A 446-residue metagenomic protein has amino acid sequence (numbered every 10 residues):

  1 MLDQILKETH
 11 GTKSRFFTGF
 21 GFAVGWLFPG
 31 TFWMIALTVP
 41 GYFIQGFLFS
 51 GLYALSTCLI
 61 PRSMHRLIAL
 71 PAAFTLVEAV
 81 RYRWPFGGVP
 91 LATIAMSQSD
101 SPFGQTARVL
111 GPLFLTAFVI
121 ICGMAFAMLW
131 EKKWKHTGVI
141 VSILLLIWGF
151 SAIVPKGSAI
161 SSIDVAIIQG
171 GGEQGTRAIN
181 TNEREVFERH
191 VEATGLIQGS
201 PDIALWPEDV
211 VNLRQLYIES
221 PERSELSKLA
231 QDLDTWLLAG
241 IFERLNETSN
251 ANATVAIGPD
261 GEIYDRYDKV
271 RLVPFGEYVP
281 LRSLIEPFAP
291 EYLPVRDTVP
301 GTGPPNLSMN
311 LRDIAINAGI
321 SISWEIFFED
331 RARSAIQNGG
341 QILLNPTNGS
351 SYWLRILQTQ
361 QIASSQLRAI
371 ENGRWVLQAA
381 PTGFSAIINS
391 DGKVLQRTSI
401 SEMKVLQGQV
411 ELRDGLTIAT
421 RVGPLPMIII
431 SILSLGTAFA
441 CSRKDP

Functional and structural regions predicted by a protein language model:
M1-I153, W353-L354, S365-R368, A380-D391 (+2 more regions): Membrane-embedded alpha-helical bundles of multi-pass enzymes that act on lipidic or dolichyl-linked glycan substrates
M34-P40, R83-P112, A251-D330, T420: Active-site catalytic loop in hydrolytic enzyme cores
Q45, F49, I179-F187, R355-Q358: Flexible, glycine- and charge-enriched loops at secondary-structure boundaries
F49-L52, P71, I203, V210-V211 (+5 more regions): CN hydrolase (nitrilase-like) catalytic-core segments centered on the catalytic cysteine and neighboring Lys/Glu
S56, V191-T194, P304, A332: Generic structural signal for well-ordered alpha-helices, preferentially at hydrophobic/aromatic core positions
F74-V77, R81, G170-G172, R271 (+2 more regions): Glycine-rich beta-alpha junction loops
A152-F275, N306-I314, I320, W324: Soluble catalytic regions of membrane-associated enzymes that act on cell-envelope and secretory-pathway components
E192, G199, E262-R266, L272-L284 (+4 more regions): Membrane-interface helix/helix-cap signal primarily in integral membrane proteins
